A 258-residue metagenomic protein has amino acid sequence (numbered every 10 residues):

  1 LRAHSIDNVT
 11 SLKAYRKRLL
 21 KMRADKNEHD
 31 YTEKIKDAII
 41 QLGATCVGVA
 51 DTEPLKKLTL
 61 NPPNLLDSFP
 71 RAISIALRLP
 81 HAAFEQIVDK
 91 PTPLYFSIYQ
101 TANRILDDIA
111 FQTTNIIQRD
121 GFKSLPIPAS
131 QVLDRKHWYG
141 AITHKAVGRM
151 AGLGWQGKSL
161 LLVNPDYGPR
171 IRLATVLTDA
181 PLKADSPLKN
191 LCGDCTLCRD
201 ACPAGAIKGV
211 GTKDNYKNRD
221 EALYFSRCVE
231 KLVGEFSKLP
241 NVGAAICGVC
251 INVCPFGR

Functional and structural regions predicted by a protein language model:
R2-Q100: Non-catalytic, usually N-terminal nucleic-acid engagement modules in DNA/RNA processing proteins
Y95-R258: Catalytic cores of enzyme domains
